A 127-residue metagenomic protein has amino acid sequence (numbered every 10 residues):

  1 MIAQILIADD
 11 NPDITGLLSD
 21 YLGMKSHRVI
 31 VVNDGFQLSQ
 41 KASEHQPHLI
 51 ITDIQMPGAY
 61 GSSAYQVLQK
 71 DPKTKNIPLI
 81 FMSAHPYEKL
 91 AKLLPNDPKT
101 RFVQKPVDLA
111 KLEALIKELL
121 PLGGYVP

Functional and structural regions predicted by a protein language model:
N11-T15: Short acidic/polar segment at the start of the alpha1 helix of CheY-like receiver
G16-M24: Charged docking surfaces used in two-component/phosphorelay signaling
S26-N33, K41: Short hydrophobic/Thr-rich beta-strand motif most characteristic of the beta2 strand and flanking loop of CheY-like
N33-Q37, Y60-Q66: Acidic catalytic/metal-coordinating carboxylates
D53: Active-site residues of response regulator receiver
M56: Receiver (REC) domain active-site loop signature in two-component systems and cognate sites in sensor histidine kinases
Y60-S63, H85-Q104, A110-E118: Alpha4 helix (beta4-alpha4-beta5 surface) of REC/receiver domains from two-component response regulators
